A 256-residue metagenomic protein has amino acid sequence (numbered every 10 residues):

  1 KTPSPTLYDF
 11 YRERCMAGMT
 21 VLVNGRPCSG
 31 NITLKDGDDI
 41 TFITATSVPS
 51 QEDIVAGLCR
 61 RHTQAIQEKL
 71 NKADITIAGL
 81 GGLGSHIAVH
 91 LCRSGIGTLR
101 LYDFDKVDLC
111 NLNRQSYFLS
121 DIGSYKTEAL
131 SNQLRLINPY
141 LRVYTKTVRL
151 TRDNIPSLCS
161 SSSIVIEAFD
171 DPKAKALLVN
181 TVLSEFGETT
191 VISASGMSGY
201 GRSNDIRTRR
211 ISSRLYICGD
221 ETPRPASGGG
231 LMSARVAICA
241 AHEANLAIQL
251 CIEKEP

Functional and structural regions predicted by a protein language model:
K1-A17: Short amphipathic, charge-patterned alpha-helical segments
R12, G18-P27, T44, S160-I164 (+1 more regions): Glycine-rich phosphate/adenylate-binding loop
S29, T33-D36: Residue-level recognition of short, solvent-exposed, well-ordered loop/turn junctions that link secondary-structure
D36, T41-I75: N-terminal charged helix/coil linker that caps or initiates catalytic domains
T63-K106: Glycine-rich adenosine-cofactor-binding loop
L101-N138: Glycine-rich phosphate-binding loop and adjoining beta1-alpha1-beta2 segment of Rossmann-like nucleotide-binding folds
T127-S163, F169-D171: A structured beta-alpha segment of the ubiquitous adenosine-cofactor-binding alpha/beta core
